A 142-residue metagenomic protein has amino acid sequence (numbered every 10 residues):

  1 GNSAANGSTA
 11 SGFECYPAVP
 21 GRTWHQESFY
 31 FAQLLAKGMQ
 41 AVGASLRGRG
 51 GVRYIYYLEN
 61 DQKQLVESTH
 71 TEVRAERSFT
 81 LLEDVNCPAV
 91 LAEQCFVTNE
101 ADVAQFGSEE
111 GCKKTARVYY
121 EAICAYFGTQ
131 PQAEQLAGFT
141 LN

Functional and structural regions predicted by a protein language model:
G1-N142: Active-site-proximal helix/loop segments of hydrolytic enzymes
